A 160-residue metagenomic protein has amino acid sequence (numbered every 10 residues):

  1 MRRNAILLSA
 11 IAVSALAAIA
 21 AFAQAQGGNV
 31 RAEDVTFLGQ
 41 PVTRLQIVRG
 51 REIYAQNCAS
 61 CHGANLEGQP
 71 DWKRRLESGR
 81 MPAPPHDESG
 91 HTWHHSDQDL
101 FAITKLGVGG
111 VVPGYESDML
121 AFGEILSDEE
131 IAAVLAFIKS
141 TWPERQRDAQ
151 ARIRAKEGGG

Functional and structural regions predicted by a protein language model:
M1-N4: Positively charged n-region of N-terminal signal peptides that target proteins for export
A10-Q24: Hydrophobic alpha-helical membrane-insertion segments, chiefly the h-region of N-terminal signal peptides
Q24-I53, D148-I153, E157-G160: Electrostatic cytochrome c docking/interface patches
V30, R44-L45, R51-M81, K105-Y115 (+1 more regions): Periplasmic/extracellular electron-transfer cofactor-ligation site, primarily the c-type cytochrome heme-c attachment
T43-Q46, S96, S127, P143: General structural signal for secondary-structure boundaries
R75-K139: Extracytoplasmic electron-transfer domains, predominantly the class I c-type cytochrome c fold
E124-G160: A charged, solvent-exposed segment within the mature domains of Sec-exported extracytoplasmic proteins
